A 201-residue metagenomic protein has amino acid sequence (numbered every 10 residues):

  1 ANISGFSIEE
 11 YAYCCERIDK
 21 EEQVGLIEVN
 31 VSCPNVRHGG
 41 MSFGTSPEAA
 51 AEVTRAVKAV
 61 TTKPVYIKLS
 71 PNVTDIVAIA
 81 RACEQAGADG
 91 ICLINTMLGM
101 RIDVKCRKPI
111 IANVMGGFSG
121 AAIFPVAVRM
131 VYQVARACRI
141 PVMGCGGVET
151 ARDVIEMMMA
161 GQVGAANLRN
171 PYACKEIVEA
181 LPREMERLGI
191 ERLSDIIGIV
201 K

Functional and structural regions predicted by a protein language model:
F6-M143, E149-V163: Alpha/beta enzyme core
E9, E48, A78, Y172-K175 (+1 more regions): Generic alpha-helical secondary structure signal
H38, I76, N170-Y172, V200: Short, function-defining helix-loop hinge/capping sites that tune catalysis or transport
I102-G116, A165-E191: C-terminal helical cap(s) of enzyme catalytic domains, especially alpha/beta-barrels
S194-K201: A short, charged, Gly/Pro-tolerant segment at domain boundaries
